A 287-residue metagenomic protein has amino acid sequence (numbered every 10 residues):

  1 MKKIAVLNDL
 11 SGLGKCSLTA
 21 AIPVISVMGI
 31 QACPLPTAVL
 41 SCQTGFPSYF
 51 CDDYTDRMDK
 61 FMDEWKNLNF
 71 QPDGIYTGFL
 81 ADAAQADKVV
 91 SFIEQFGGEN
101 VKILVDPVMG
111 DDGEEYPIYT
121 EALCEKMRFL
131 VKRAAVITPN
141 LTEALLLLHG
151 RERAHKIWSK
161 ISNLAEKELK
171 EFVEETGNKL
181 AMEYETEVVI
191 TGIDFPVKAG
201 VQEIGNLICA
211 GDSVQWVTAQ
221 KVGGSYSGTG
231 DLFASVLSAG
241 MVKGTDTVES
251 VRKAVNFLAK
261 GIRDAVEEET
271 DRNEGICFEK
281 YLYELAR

Functional and structural regions predicted by a protein language model:
M1-V105, M109-P117, E279-L285: Conserved N-terminal subdomain of the carbohydrate kinase-like
L7, M28, E64-L68, Q95-F96 (+6 more regions): Change "in soluble alpha/beta enzymes" to "in soluble alpha/beta proteins
G12, V214-G228: Short pre-catalytic strand/loop immediately N-terminal to key active-site residues, enriched for Gly-Thr
K60, F129, E175, K179 (+1 more regions): A non-catalytic, amphipathic alpha-helix used as a structural packing/dimerization or gating element in enzyme scaffolds
I118-V214: Conserved phosphate/ATP/ADP-binding segment of small-molecule kinases
G224-T247, V251: Short, small-residue alpha-helix embedded
V248-R287: Charged C-terminal helix
